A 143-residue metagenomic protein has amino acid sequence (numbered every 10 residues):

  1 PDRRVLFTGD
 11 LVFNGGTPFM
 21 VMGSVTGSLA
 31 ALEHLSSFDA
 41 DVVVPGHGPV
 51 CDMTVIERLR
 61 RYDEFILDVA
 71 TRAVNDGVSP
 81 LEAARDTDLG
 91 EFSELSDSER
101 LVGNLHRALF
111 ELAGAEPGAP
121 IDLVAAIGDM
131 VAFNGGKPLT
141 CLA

Functional and structural regions predicted by a protein language model:
P1-R72: Metallo-beta-lactamase
D2, G9, G15-G16, G23 (+9 more regions): Residue-identity detector for glycine
A40, N75-V78, D88: Hydrophobic alpha-helix feature that most strongly marks membrane-spanning transmembrane helices and their immediate
R60, E64, G77, E99-G103: Electropositive phosphate-/nucleotide-binding environments in soluble metabolic enzymes
T71-A83: Short, charged, surface-exposed loops that flank catalytic or proteolytic processing sites
P80-A143: C-terminal regulatory/interaction regions
